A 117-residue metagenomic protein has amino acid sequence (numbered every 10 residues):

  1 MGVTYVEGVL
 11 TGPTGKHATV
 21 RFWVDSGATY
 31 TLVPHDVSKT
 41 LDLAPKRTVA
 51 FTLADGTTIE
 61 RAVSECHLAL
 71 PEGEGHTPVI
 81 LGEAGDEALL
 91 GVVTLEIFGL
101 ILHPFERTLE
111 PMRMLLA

Functional and structural regions predicted by a protein language model:
M1-A117: Pepsin/retropepsin-fold aspartyl endopeptidases
